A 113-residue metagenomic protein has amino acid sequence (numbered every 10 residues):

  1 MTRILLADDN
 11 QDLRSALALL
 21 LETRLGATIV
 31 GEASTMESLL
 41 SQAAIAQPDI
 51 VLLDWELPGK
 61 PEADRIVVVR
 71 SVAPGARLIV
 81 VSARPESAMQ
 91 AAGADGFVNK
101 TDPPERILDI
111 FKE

Functional and structural regions predicted by a protein language model:
Q11-G31: Two-component/phosphorelay signaling modules centered on CheY-like receiver
E32-I50: Acidic, metal-coordinating helix/loop segments flanking the phosphotransfer/catalytic sites of two-component signaling
V51, L78, F97-V98: Two-component signal transduction core modules
D54-W55: Active-site residues of response regulator receiver
P61-G75: Short amphipathic alpha-helix used as the core "switch/output" element in two-component signaling
Q90-V98: As written
D102-K112: C-terminal output helix
